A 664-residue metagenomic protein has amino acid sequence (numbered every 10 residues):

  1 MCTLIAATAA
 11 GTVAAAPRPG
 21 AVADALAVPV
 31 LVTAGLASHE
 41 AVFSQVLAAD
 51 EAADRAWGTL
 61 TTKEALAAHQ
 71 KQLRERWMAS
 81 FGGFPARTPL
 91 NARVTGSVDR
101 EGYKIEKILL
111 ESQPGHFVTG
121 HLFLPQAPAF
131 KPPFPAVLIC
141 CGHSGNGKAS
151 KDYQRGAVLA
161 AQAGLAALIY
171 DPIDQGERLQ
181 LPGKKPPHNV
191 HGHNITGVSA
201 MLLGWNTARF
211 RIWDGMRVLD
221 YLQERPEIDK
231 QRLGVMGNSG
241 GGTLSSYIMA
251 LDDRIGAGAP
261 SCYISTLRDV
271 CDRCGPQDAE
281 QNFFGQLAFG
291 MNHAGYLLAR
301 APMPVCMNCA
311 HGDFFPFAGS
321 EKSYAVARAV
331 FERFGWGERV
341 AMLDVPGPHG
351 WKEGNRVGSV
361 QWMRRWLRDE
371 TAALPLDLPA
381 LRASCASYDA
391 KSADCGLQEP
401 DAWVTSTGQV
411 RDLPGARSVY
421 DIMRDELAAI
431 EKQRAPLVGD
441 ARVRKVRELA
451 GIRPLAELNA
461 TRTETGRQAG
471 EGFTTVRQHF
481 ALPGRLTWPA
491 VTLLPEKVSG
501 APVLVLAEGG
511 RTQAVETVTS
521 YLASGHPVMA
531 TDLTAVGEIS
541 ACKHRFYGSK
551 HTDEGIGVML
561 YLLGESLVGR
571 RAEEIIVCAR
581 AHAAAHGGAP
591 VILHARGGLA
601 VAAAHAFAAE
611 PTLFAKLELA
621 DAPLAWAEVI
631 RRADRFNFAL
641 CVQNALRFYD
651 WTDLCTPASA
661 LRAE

Functional and structural regions predicted by a protein language model:
M1-A9: Bacterial N-terminal signal peptides
A9-P17: Boundary at the C-terminal end of the N-terminal hydrophobic targeting segment
A16-F117, P132, A301, V305-A501 (+4 more regions): Alpha/beta-hydrolase-fold serine-hydrolase catalytic core, especially in secreted/extracellular enzymes
F130-E227, I264-P276, E280-N282, S499-A585 (+1 more regions): Cap/lid segment of the alpha/beta-hydrolase catalytic domain
S144-R155, P187-H191, L202-W213, V235-S246 (+5 more regions): Alpha-helix capping and helix-loop boundary segments enriched in small/acidic/polar residues
D171, M236, S261-C262, N308 (+3 more regions): Alpha/beta-hydrolase-fold catalytic nucleophile elbow
R217-F289, C578-F648, D653-A660: Primarily recognizes the serine-hydrolase "nucleophile elbow" in alpha/beta-hydrolase and SGNH/GDSL folds
M236-R268, Q277-A279, G285-R333, R339 (+1 more regions): Catalytic-domain carbohydrate-binding cleft regions of carbohydrate-active enzymes
